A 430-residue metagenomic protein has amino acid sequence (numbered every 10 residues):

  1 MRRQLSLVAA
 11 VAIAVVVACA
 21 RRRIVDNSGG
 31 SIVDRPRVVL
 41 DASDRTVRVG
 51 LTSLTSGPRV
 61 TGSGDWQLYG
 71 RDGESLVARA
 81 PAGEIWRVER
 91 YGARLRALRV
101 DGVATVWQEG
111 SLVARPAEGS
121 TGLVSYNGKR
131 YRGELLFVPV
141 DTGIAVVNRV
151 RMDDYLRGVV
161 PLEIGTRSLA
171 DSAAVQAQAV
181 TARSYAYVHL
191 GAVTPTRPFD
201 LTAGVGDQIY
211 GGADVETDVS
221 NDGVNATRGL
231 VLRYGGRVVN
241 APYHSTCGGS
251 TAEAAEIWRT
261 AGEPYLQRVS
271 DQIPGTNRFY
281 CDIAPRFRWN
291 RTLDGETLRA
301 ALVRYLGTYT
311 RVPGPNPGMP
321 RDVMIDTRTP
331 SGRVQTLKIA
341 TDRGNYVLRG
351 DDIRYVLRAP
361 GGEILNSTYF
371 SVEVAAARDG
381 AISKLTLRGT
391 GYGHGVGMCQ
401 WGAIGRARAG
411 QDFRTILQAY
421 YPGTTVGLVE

Functional and structural regions predicted by a protein language model:
R2-A10, V17-E430: Conserved, single-site charged/polar hotspot
